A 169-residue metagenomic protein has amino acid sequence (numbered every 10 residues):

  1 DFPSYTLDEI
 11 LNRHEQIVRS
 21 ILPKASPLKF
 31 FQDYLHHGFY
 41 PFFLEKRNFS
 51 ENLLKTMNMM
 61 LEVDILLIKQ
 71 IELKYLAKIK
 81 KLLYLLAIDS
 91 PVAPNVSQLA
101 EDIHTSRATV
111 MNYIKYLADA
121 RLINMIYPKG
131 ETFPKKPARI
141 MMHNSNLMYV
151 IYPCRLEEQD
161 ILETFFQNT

Functional and structural regions predicted by a protein language model:
D1: Short regulatory helix/loop adjacent to the ATP-binding pocket of P-loop NTPases
T6-M60: Amphipathic alpha-helical "lid/sensor" segments that cap RecA-like P-loop NTPase cores
L44-T169: Accessory nucleic acid-recognition modules appended to NTPase machines
